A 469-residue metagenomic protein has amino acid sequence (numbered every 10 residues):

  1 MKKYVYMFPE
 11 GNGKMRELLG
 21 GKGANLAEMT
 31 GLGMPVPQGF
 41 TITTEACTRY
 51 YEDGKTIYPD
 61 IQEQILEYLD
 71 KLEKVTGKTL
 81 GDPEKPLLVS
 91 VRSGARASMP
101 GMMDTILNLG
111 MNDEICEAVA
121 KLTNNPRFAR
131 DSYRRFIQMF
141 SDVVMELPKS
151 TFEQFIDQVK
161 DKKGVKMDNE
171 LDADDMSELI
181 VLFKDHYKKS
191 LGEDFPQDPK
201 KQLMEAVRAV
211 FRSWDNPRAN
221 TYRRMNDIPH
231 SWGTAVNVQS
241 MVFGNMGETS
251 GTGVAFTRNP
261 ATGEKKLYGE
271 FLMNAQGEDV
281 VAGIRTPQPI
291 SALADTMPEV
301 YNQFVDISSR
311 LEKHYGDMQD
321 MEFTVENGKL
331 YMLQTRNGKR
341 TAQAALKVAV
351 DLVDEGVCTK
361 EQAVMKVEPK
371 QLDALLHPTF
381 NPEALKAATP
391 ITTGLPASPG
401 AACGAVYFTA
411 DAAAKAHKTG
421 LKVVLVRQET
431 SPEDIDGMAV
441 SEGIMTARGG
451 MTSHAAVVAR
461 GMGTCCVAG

Functional and structural regions predicted by a protein language model:
M1-A388, K415, L421-V424, E429-D436 (+3 more regions): Nucleotide/phosphate-binding sheet-loop regions of phosphoryl- and nucleotidyl-transfer enzymes
V36-Q38, I444-T446, C465-G469: Short hydrophobic alpha-helical runs that function as membrane-insertion/retention elements
T393-E433: Extended, non-globular alpha-helical segments
